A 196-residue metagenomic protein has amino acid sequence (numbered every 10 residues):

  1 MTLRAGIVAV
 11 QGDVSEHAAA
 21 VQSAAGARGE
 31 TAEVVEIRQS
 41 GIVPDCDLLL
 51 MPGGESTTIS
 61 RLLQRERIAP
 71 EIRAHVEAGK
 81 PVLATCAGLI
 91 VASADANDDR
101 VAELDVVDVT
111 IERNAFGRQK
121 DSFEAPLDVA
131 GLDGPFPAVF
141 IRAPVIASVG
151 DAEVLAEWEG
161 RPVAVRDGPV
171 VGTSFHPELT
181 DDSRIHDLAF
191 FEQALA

Functional and structural regions predicted by a protein language model:
M1-R65, E71-E77, S183, D187 (+1 more regions): N-terminal beta1-alpha1 cap of cysteine-dependent amidohydrolase-like domains
L3, E30-A32, K80, A102 (+4 more regions): A structural micro-motif
V10, A87, F175: Cofactor-binding loop segments of dinucleotide-utilizing enzymes, especially the Rossmann-like FAD- and NAD(P)+-binding
D13, A92, T180: Glycine-/small-residue-rich active-site loops that bind phosphorylated ligands and cofactors
G26, A96-N97, A130, I146: Short polar/acidic secondary-structure junctions
L50-M51, A84, T173: Redox-cofactor binding/interface segments in oxidoreductases and associated redox assembly factors
S56-D128: Cysteine-nucleophile active-site neighborhood
R113-A196: Amide-donor transfer/coupling interface in amidating biosynthetic enzymes
